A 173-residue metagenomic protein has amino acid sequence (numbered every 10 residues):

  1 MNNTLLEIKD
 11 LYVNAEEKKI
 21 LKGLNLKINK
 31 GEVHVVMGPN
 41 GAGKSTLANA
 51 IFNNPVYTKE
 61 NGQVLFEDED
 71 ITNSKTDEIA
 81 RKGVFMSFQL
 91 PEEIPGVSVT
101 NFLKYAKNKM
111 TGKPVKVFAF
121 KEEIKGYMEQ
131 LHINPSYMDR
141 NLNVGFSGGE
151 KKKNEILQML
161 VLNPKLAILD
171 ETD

Functional and structural regions predicted by a protein language model:
L6-I8, L21-G23: Conserved structural motif at the start of ABC-family nucleotide-binding domains
A15, L24, I28-K30: Conserved hydrophobic segment flanking the Walker A/P-loop of ABC-type ATPase nucleotide-binding domains
M37-A42: The feature captures the beta-strand-to-loop junction immediately N-terminal to the Walker
L47, E155-I156: Hydrophobic anchor residue at the start of the ABC signature
E60-E69: Conserved ABC transporter NBD signature motif
D70-F85: ABC ATPase NBD coupling module
L90, G96-T111, E123: Q-loop/switch helix immediately C-terminal to the Walker
M159-L160: ABC ATPase C-loop
